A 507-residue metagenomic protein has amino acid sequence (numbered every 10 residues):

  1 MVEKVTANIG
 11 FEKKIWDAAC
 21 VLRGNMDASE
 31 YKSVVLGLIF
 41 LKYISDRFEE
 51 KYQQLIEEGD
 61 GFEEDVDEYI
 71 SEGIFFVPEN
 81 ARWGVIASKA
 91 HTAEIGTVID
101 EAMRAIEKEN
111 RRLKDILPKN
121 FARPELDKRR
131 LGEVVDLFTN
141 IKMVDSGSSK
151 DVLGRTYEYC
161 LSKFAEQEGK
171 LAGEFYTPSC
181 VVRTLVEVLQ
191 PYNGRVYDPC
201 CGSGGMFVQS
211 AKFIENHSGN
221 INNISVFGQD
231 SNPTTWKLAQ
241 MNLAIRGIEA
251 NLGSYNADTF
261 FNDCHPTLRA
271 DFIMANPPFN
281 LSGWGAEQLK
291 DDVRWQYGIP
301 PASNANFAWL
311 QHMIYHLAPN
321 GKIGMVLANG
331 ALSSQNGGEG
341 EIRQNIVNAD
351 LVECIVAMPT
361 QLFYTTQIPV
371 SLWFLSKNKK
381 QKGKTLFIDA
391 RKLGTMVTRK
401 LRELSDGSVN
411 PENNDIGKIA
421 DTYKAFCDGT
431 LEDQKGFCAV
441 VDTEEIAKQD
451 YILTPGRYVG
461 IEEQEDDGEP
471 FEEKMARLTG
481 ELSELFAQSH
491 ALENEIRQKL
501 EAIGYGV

Functional and structural regions predicted by a protein language model:
M1-Y192, N251-T259, C264, A357-T360 (+3 more regions): Non-catalytic, mostly N-terminal accessory regions of nucleic-acid modification and defense proteins
K14, V21, E30-Y43, W236 (+2 more regions): Conserved Class I SAM-dependent methyltransferase catalytic core
N25, W284-N304, G330-G338, P359-T365 (+2 more regions): Short, contiguous acidic/charged loop-to-helix segments that flank catalytic cores in large enzymes
P124, S146, C200, G228-N232 (+7 more regions): Hydrophobic alpha-helical scaffolding
L171-A275, N280-W284, L289-Q296, A308 (+3 more regions): Conserved S-adenosyl-L-methionine
E215, A244, I248, P278 (+12 more regions): Hydrophobic alpha-helix feature that most strongly marks membrane-spanning transmembrane helices and their immediate
R269-A270, N304-N306, N320-A328, V352-E353 (+6 more regions): Active-site lining segments that contact anionic ligands and/or coordinate catalytic metals
L351-V352, L362-D415: C-terminal, active-site-flanking charged/polar segments
